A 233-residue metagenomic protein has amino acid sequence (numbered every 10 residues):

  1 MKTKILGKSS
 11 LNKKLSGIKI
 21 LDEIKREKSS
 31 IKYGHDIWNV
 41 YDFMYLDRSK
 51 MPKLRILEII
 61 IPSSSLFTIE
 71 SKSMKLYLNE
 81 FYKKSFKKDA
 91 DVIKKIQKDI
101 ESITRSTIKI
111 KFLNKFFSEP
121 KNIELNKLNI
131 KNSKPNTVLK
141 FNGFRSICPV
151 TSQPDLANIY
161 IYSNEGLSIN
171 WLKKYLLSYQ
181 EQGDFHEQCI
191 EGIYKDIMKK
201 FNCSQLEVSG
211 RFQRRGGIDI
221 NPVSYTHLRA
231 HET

Functional and structural regions predicted by a protein language model:
M1-L57, I61-I93, Q97-Q153, F185: Active-site loop/lid in soluble adenylation, ligation, and acyl-transfer enzymes
P52, P154-L156, F201-Q205: Coil-to-beta-strand transition motifs
L57-I61, A157-S163, S224: Short beta-strand elements
S85-K95, Q180-S209: Acidic, low-complexity glycine/serine/threonine-rich segments
I108-L113, L206-Q213: A short glycine-rich, hydrophobically flanked beta-strand micro-motif that places a catalytic Asp/Glu for divalent metal
E119-N122, G216-Y225: A short beta-strand motif that forms the metal-chelation/ATP-contact edge of phosphoryl-transfer active sites
L139-Y175: Acidic, glycine-rich low-complexity/disordered segments
T226-T233: Conserved small/polar residues in nucleotide/adenosyl-binding loops
